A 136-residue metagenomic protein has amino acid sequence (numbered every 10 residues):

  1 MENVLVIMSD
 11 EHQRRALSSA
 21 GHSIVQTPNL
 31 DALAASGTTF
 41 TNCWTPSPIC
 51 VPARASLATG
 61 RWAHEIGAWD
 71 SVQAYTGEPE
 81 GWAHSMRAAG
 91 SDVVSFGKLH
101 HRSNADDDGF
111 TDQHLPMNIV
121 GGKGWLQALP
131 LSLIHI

Functional and structural regions predicted by a protein language model:
M1-I134: Formylglycine-dependent sulfatase
